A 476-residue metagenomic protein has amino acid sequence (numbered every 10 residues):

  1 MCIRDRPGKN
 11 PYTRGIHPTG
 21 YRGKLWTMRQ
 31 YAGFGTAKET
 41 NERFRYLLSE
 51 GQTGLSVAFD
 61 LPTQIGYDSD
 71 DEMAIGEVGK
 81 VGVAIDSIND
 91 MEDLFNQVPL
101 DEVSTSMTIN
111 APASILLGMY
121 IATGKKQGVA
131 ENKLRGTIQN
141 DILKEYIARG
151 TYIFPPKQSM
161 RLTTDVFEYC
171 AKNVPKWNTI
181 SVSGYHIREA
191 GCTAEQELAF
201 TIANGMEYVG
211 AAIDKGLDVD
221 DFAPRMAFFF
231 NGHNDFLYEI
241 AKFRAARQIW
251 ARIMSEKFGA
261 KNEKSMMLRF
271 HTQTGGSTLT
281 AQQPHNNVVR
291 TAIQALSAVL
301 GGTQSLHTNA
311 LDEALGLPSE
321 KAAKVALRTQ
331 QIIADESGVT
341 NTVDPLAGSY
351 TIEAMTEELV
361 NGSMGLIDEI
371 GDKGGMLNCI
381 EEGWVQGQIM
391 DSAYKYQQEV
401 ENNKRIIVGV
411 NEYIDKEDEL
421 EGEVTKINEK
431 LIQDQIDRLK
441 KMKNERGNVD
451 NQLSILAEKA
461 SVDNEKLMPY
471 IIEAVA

Functional and structural regions predicted by a protein language model:
R4-H233, K257, K264-H271, V299 (+2 more regions): Catalytic alpha/beta active-site cores
R4-N10, L61, E320, R328-Q331 (+1 more regions): Flexible, glycine-rich loop/tail regions that form catalytic "lids" or insertion modules at the edges of active sites
K24, D70-M73, L143-E145, S181-G184 (+9 more regions): Short acidic (Asp/Glu) and glycine-rich catalytic loops that position anionic groups and cofactors
F34, R43-E50, I88-V98, M119-T123 (+16 more regions): Generic, well-ordered alpha-helical scaffold segments in large soluble proteins
K38-N41, I85-I88, S114, K157-T164 (+14 more regions): Electropositive phosphate-/nucleotide-binding environments in soluble metabolic enzymes
G76-K80, K144-F154, I187-C192, F230-D235 (+5 more regions): Short beta-alpha connecting loops at secondary-structure transitions that line or flank enzyme active sites
L116-G118, G191-A199, H233-A245, T274-V288 (+4 more regions): Short glycine/threonine-rich loop-to-helix capping motif typified by GTGT followed within a few residues by an Asp-Pro
D218-F222, A260-T274, Q282-N309, P318-V343 (+4 more regions): Flexible glycine/proline-rich, aromatic-decorated loop/lid segments
